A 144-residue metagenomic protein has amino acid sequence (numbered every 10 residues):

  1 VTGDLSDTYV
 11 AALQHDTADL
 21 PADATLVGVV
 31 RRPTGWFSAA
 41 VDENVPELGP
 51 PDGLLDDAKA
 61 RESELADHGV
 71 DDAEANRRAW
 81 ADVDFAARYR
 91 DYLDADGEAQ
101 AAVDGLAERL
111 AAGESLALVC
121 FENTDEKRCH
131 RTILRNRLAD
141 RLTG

Functional and structural regions predicted by a protein language model:
T2-G144: Residues lining hydrophobic/aromatic ligand-binding pockets adjacent to catalytic sites
